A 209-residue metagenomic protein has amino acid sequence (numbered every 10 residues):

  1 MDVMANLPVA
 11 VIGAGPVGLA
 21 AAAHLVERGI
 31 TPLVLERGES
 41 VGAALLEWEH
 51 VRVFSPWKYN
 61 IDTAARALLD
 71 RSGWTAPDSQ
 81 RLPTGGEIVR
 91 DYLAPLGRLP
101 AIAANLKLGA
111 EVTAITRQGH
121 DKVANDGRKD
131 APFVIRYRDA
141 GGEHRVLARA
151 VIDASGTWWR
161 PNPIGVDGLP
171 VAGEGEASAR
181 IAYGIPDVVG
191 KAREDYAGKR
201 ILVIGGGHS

Functional and structural regions predicted by a protein language model:
D2-M4, R145, E194-D195: Short, flexible hinge/linker loops that cap or flank conserved catalytic cores
N6, G109, G198: Phosphate-coordination loops involved in phosphoryl transfer and adenosine-cofactor binding
L7-V34, V203-S209: N-terminal Rossmann-like FAD-binding beta1-loop-alpha1 element of flavoenzymes
P8, R149, K199: Conserved acidic residues
A21, A44, R117, N162-I164: Short glycine-/acidic-enriched loop or helix-start segments at secondary-structure transitions that form or flank
G38-Y92, V188-G190: Glycine-rich active-site loop/strand segments that organize a redox cofactor
T75-R160: Feature captures the FAD/FMN-dependent oxidoreductase FAD-binding
S155-S209: Glycine-rich dinucleotide-binding loop and its adjacent helix/turn
